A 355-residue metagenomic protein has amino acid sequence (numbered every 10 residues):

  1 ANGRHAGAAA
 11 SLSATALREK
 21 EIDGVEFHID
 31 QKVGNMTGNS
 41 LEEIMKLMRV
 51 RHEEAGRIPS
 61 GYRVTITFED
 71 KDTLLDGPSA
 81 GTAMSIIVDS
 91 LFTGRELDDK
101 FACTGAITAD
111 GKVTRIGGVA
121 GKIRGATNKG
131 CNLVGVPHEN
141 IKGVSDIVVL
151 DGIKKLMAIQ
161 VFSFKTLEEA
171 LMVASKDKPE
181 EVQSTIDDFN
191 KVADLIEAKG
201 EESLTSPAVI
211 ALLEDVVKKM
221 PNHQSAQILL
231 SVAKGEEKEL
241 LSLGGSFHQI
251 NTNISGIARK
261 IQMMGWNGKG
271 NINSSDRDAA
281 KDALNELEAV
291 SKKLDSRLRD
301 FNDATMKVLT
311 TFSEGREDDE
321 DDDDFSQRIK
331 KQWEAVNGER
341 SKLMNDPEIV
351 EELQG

Functional and structural regions predicted by a protein language model:
A1-Q354: Peripheral, non-AAA+ core regions of ATP-driven protein-machinery
